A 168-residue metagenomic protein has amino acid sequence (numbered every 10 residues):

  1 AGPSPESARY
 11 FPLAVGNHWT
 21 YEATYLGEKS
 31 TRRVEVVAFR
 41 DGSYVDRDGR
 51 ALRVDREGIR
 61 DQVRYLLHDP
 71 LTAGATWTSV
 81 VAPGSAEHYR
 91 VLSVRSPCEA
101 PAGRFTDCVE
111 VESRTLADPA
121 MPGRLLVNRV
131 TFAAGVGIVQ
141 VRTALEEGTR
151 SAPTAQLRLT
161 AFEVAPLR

Functional and structural regions predicted by a protein language model:
A1-R168: Conserved functional acidic sites
